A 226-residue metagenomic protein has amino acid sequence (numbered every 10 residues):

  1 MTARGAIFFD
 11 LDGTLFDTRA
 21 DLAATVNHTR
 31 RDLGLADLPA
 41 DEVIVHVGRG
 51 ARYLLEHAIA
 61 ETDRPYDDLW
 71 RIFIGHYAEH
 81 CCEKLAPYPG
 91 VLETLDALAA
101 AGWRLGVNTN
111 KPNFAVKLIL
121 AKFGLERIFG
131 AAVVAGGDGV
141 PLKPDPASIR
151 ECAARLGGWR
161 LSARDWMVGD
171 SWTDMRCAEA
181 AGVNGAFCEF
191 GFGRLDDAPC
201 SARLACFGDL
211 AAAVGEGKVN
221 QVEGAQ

Functional and structural regions predicted by a protein language model:
M1-G5, N113, K117-Q226: Asp-based, Mg2+/Mn2+-dependent phosphohydrolase catalytic module
T2-E93: N-terminal helical cap/lid subdomain that shapes the substrate entry/recognition surface in HAD-like hydrolases
F8-D10, N108, V168: Generic enzyme active-site microenvironment
T14, V26, V91-A121: Substrate-recognition element of Asp-dependent hydrolases with the DxDx(T/V) motif
L15, P87, L105, M167 (+1 more regions): Conserved SAM-binding loop
N27, R31, E56, I74 (+5 more regions): Class I S-adenosyl-L-methionine
R31-A36, T62-P65, A100-A101, G124-I128 (+1 more regions): Short helix-capping segments at alpha-helix termini
A36, R104, N184: Residue-level detector of anion-binding/catalytic polar loops
